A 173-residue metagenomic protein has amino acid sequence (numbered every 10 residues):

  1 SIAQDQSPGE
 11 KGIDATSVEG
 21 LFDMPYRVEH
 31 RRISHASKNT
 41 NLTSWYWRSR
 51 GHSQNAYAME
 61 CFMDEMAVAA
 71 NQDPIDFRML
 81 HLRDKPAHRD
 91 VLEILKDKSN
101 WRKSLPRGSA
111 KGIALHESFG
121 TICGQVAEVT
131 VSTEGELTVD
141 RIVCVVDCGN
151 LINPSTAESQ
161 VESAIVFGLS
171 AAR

Functional and structural regions predicted by a protein language model:
S1-H52, L105-R173: Gly/Pro-rich active-site capping loops and adjacent beta-alpha segments that organize cofactor/substrate pockets
N39, T43-K98: N-terminal leader/propeptide and maturation segments of large enzyme subunits in energy/redox metabolism and hydrolases
K98-P106: Structural signature of cysteine-dependent C-C bond-forming condensing enzymes
